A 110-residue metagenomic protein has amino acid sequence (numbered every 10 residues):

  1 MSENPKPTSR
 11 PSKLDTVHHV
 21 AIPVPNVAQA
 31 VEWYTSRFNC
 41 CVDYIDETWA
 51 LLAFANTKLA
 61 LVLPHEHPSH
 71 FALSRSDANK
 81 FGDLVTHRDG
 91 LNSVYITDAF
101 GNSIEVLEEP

Functional and structural regions predicted by a protein language model:
M1-P11: Short acidic N-proximal helix/loop "leader" segments that mark the beginning of a domain or an inter-domain linker
P7-T8, D15, H87, V94: N-terminal hydrophobic alpha-helix used for membrane targeting or insertion
S9-D15, A21-L59: Core segments of cupin and vicinal oxygen chelate
D15-V17, G82-D83: A short, structure-level motif marking secondary-structure boundaries and short turns
V17-H18, S69: Intrinsically disordered, low-complexity cationic segments
V27, E66-P110: Vicinal oxygen chelate
C40-R75, S103-E109: Conserved short beta-strand elements that form part of the metal-binding/catalytic scaffold of enzyme active sites
